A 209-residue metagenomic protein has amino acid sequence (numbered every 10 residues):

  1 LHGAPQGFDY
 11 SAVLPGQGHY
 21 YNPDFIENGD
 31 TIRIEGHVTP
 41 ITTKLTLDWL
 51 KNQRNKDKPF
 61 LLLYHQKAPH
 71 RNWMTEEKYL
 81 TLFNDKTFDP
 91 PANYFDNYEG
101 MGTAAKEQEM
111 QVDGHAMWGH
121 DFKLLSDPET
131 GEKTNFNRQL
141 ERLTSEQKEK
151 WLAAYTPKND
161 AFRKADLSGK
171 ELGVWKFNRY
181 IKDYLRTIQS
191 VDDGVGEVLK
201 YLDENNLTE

Functional and structural regions predicted by a protein language model:
H2-P5: Short glycine-biased active-site loop of nucleotidyltransferases that positions the nucleotide triphosphate and helps
L14-I34, L50-K58, L63-E209: Active-site-proximal cap/lid insertion segments
H37: Binuclear metal-dependent hydrolase catalytic cores centered on His/Asp/Glu-rich metal-binding motifs
